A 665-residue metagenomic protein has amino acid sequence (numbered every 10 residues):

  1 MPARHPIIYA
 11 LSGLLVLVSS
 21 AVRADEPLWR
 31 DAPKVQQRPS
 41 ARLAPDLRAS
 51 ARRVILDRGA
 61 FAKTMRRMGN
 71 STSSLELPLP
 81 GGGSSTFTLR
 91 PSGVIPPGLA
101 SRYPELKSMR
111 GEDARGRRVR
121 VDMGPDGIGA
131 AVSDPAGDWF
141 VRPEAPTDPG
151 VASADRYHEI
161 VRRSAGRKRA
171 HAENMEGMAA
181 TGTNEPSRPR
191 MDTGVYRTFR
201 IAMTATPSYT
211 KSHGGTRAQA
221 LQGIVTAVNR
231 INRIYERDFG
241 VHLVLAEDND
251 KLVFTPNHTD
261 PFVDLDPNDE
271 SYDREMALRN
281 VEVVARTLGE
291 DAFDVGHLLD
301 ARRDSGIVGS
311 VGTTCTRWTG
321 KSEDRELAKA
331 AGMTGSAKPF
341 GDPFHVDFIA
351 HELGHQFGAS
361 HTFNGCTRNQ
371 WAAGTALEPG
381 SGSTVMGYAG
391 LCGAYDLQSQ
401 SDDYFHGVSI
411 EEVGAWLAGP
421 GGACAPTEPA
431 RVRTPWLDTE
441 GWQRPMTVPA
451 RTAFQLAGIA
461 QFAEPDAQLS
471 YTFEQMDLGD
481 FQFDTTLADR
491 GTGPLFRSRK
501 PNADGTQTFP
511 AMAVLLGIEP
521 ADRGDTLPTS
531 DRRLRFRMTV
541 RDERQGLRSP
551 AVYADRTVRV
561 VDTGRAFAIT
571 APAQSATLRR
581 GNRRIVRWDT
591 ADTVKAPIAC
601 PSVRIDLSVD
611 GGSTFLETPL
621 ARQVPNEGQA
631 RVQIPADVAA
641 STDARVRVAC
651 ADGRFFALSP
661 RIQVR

Functional and structural regions predicted by a protein language model:
A24-A145: N-terminal prosegments of processed precursors
D25-P39, G150-T314: Fold-level signature of zinc-dependent metallopeptidase catalytic domains
V244, S470-S530, P597-A599, R604-R631: Exoplasmic/lumenal beta-rich domain surfaces
A246-E275, R303, G312-D403, E474 (+1 more regions): The catalytic-center signature of Zn2+-dependent metalloproteases
P420-D438, V558-F567: Proline/serine/threonine-rich low-complexity linkers at boundaries of modular beta-sandwich domains
P445-F454, A576-N582: Short, solvent-exposed loop/linker segments at the N-terminal edge of repeated beta-sheet extracellular domains
I459-P465, D542, D589-A596: Extracellular acidic, Ser/Thr/Pro-rich low-complexity tracts
R541-S549, A651-R654: Short, solvent-exposed loop/turn segments at the edges of extracellular beta-sandwich modules
